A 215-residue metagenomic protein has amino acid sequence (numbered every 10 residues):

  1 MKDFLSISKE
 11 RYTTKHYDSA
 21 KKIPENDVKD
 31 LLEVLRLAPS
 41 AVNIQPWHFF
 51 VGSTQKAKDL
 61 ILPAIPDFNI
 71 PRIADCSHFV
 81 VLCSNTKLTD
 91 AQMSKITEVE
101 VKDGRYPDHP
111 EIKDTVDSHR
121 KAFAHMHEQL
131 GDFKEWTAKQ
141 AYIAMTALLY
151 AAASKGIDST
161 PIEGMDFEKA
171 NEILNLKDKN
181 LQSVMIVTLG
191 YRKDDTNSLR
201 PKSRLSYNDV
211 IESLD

Functional and structural regions predicted by a protein language model:
M1-D215: Acidic, surface-exposed loops and disordered segments
